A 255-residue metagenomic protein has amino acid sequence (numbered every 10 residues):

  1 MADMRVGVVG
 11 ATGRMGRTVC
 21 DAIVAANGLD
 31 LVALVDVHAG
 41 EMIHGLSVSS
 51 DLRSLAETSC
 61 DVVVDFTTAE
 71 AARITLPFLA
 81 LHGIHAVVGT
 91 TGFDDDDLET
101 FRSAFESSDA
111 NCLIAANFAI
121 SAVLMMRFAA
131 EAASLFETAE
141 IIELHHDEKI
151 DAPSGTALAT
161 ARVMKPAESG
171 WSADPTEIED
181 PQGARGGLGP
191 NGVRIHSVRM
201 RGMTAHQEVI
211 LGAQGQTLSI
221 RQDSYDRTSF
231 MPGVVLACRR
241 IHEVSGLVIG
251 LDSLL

Functional and structural regions predicted by a protein language model:
A2-E57, E137-L255: C-terminal substrate-binding/catalytic lobe of Rossmann-fold NAD(P)-dependent oxidoreductases
V9, F66-T67, G89-T90, A115 (+2 more regions): Structural motif
L31, V48, A86-V87, C112: Hydrophobic beta-strand scaffold residues
L55-V62, F66, E70-G89, T100: Rossmann-fold NAD(P) dinucleotide-binding segment
A69-E70, G92-F93, N117-F118, M200: Short glycine-rich anion-binding loops that position phosphate/pyrophosphate groups of nucleotides and phosphorylated
P77, L81, T90-C112, F128-A130: Rossmann-fold NAD(P)-binding glycine/threonine-rich loop
L124-F136, A152: Rossmann-like NAD(P)H-binding beta-loop-alpha module
